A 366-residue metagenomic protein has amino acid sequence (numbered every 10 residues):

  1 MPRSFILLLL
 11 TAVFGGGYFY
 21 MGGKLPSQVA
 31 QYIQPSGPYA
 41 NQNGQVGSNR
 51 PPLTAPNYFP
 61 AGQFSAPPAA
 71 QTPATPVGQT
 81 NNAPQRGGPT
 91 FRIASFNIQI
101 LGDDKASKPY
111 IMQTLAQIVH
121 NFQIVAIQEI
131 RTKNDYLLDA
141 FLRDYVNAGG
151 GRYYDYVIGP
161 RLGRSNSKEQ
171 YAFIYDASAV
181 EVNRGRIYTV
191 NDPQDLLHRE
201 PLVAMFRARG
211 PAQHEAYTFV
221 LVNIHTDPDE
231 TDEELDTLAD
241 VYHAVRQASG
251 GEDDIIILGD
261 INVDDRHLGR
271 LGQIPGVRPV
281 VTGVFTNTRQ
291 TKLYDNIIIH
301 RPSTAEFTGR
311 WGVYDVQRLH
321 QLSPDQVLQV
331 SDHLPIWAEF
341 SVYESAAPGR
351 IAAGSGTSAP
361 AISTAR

Functional and structural regions predicted by a protein language model:
P2-R366: Divalent cation-coordinating acidic motifs and surrounding scaffolds that mediate Ca2+/Mg2+/Mn2+/Zn2+-dependent binding
